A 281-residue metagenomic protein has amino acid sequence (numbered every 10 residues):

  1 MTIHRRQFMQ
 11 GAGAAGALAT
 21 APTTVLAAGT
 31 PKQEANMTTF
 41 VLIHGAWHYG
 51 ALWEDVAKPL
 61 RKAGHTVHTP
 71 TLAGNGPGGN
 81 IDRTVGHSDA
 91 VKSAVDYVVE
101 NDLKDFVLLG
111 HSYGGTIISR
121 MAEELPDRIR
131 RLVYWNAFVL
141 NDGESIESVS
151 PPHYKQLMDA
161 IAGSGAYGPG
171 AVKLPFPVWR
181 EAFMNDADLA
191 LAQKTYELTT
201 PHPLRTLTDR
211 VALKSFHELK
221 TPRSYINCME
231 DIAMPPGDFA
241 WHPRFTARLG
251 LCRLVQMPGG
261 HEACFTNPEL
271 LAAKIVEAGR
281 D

Functional and structural regions predicted by a protein language model:
M1-A15: N-terminal secretory signal peptides and thylakoid transit peptides that target proteins across membranes
T23-T39: C-terminal segment of N-terminal export signals and the immediately downstream linker at the start of the mature
T38-P77: Conserved HGGG/HGGXW glycine-rich cap/lid loop of the alpha/beta-hydrolase fold
L72-F106, E123-E124, E147-P151: Active-site loop/oxyanion-hole signature of alpha/beta-hydrolase fold enzymes
V107-D142: Conserved hydrolase catalytic core segment
Y134-A166: Flexible "cap/lid" loop of the alpha/beta hydrolase fold
E230-P258: Conserved loop-alpha-helix segment in the C-terminal half of the alpha/beta-hydrolase fold that carries the catalytic
R253-D281: Catalytic active-site module of serine/aspartate enzymes centered on a nucleophile-bearing elbow/loop
